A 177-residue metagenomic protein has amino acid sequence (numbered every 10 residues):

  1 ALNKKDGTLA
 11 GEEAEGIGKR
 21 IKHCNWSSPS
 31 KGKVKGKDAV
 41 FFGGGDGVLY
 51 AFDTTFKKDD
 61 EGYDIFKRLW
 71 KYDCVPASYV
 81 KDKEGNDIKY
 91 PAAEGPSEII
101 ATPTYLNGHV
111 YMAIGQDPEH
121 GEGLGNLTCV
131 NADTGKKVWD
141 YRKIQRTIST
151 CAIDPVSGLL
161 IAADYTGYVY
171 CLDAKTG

Functional and structural regions predicted by a protein language model:
A1-G177: Noncatalytic, solvent-exposed loop/strand surfaces of beta-propeller-type extracellular/periplasmic domains
